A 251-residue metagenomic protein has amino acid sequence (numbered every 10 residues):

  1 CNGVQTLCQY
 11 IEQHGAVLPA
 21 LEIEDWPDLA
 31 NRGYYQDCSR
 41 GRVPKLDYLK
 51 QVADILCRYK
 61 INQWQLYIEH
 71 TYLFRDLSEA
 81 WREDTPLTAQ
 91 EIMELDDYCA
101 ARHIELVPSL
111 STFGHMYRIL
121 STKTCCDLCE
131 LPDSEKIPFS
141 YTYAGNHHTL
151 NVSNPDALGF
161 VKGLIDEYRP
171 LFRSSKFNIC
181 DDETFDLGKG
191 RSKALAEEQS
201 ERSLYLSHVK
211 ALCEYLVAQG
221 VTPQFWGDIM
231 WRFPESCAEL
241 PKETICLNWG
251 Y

Functional and structural regions predicted by a protein language model:
C1-Q224: Feature activates predominantly on carbohydrate-active enzymes
Q224-Y251: Substrate-binding cleft/loops of secretory-pathway carbohydrate-active enzymes
